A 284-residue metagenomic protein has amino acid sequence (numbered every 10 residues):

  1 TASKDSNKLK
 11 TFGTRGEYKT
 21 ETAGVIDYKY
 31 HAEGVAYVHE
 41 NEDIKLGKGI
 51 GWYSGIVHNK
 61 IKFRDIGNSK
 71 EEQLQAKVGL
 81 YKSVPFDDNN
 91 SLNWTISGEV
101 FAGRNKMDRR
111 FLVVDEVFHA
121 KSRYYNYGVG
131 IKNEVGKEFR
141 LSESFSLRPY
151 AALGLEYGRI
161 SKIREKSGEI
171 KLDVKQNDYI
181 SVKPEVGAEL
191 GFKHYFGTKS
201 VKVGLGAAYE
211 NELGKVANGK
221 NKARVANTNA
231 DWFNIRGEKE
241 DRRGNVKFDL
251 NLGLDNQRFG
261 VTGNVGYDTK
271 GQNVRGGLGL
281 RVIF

Functional and structural regions predicted by a protein language model:
T1-F139, T262-G279: Outer membrane beta-barrel translocator domains of Type V secretion systems
A23-Y30, R64-E71, K106-Y125, R159-I180 (+1 more regions): Solvent-exposed, glycine/polar-rich loop segments of beta-barrel outer-membrane systems
Y37-H39, K82, A151-L155, L250: Membrane-active amphipathic alpha-helices enriched in small hydrophobic residues
K77-G79, V174-F284: Outer membrane beta-barrel transmembrane domains
G103, G154-G158: Solvent-exposed flexible segments
